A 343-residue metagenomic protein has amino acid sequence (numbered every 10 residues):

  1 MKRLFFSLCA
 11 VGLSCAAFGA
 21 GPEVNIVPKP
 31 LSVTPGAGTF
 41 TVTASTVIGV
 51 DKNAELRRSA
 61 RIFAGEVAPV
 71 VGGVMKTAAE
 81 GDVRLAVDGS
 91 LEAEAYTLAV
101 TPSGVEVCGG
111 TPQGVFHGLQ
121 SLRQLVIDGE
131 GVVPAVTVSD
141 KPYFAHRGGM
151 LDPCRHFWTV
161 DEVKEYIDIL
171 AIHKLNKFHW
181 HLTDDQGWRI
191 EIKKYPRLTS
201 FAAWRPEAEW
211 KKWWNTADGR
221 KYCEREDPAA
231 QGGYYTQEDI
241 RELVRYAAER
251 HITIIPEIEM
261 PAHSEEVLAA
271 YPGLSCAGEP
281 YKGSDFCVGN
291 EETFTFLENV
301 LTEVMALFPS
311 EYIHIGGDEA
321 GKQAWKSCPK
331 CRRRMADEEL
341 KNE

Functional and structural regions predicted by a protein language model:
M1-L4, I254: Positively charged n-region of N-terminal signal peptides that target proteins for export
A10-F18: Hydrophobic h-region of N-terminal signal peptides that target proteins for export in Gram-negative bacteria
A20-R147: Contiguous, structured surface segment used for ligand recognition
V70-V71, H173, R250, E338: Residues at alpha-helix termini
L91-Y312, C328: Feature activates predominantly on carbohydrate-active enzymes
I258, I313-Q323: Short acidic/histidine-rich active-site segments
W325-E343: C-terminal active-site-proximal or functional interface alpha/beta core segments in diverse enzymes
